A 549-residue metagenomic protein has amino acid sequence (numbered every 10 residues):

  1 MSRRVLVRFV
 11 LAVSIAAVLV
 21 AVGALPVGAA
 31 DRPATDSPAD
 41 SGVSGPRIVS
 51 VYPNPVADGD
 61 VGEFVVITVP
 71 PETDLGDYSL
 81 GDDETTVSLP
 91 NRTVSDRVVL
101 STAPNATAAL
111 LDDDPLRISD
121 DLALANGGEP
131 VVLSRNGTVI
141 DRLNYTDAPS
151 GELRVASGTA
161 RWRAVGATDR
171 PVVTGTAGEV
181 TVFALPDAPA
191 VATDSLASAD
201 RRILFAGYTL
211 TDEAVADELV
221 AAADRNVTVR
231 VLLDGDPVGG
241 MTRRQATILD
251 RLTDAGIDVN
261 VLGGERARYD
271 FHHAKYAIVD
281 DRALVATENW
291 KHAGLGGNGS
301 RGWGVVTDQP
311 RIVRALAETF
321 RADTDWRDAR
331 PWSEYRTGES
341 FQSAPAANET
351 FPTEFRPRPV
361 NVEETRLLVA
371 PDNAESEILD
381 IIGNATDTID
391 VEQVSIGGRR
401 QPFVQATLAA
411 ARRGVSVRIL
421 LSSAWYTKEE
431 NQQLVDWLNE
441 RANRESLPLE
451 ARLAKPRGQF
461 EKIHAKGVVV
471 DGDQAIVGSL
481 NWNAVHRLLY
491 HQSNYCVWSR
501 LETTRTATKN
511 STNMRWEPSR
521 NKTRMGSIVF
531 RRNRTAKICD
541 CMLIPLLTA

Functional and structural regions predicted by a protein language model:
M1-V13: N-terminal Sec-pathway targeting helices
A12-V20: Bacterial N-terminal signal peptides
G23-S50, V56, E152-A255, D270-H272 (+1 more regions): Charged, low-complexity intrinsically disordered terminal segments
V27-T85, A123-A125, D147, T174: A structural motif detector for short, solvent-exposed N-terminal "entry" segments of globular domains
V51, G81-N91, L111-D120, L232-D234 (+3 more regions): N-terminal post-signal-peptidase region of extra-cytosolic proteins
D58-V61, T86-S157, I463-A465: Solvent-exposed beta-edge/loop recognition patches
P71-E72, N91, N105, D112 (+9 more regions): N-linked glycosylation sites
D74-T85, L143, V285-E288, I476-L480: Catalytic Cys-His active-site segments of thiol-dependent hydrolases/isopeptidases
